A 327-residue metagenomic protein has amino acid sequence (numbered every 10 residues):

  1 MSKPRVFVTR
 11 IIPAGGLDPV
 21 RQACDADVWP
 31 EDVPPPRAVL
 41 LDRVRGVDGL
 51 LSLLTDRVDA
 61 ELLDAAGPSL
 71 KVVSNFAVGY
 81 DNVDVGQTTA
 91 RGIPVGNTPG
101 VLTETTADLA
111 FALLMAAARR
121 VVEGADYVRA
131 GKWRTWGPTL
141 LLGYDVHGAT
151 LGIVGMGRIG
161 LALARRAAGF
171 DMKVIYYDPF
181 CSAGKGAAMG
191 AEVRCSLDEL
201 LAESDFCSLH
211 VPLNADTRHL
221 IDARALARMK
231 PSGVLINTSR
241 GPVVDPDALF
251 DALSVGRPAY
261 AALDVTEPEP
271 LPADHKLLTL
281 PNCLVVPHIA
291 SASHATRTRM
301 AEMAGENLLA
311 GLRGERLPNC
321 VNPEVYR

Functional and structural regions predicted by a protein language model:
M1-G96, D222: An N-terminal-biased, well-structured beta-alpha scaffold segment characteristic of Rossmann-like dinucleotide-binding
S2-V6, Q22, D27, T103-T105 (+3 more regions): Structural/interface elements that position substrates and couple domains in central-metabolism enzymes
W29-D32, F76-A77, I93-E104, D178 (+3 more regions): Short beta->alpha connector loops at strand-helix junctions that form conserved, small/polar/Pro-enriched
R45-G46, A65, S69, A202-E203 (+2 more regions): Alpha-helix C-terminal capping/helix-to-coil transition sites in glycosyltransferase folds
V58-E61, P179-K276: Rossmann-like adenosine-cofactor binding region
R91, V95-G96, A223, S232-R327: Rossmann-like dinucleotide-binding domain for NAD(H)/NADP(H)
P99-T150, A162-R165, L317: Phosphate-binding beta-alpha-beta segment of Rossmann-like dinucleotide-binding domains, i.e., the NAD(P)
M156-G157: Glycine-rich Rossmann-fold phosphate-binding loop(s) that bind the pyrophosphate of adenine dinucleotide cofactors
